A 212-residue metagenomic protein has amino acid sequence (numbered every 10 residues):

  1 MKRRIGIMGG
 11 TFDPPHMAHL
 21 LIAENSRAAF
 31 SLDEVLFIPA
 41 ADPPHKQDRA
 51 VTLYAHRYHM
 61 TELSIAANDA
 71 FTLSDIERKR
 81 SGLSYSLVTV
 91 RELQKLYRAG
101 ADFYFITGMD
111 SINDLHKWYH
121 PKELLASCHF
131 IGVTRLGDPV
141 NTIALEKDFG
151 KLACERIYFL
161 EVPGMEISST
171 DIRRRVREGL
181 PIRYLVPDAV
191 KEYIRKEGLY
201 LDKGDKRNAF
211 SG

Functional and structural regions predicted by a protein language model:
M1-G212: Nucleotidyltransferase catalytic core that binds NTPs
